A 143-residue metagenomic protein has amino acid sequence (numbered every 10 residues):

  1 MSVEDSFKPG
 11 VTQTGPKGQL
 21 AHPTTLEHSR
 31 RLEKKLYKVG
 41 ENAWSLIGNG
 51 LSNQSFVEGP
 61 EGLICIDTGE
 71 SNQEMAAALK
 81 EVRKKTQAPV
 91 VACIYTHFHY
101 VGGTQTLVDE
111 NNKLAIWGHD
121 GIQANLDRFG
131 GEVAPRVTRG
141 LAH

Functional and structural regions predicted by a protein language model:
M1-E33: N-terminal pre-domain segments of enzymes
H22, G59, E70-S71, G103 (+1 more regions): Alpha-helix initiation/capping motif
T24-E27, R31-K34, S45, Q54 (+2 more regions): Short, flexible coil/linker segments at or flanking structured domains
T25-H28, N49, T68, T138: Generic hydrophobic, helix-prone segments enriched in Leu/Val/Ile
E33-K84: Conserved beta-strand hairpin/beta-sheet module of binuclear metal-dependent hydrolase folds, prominently
K80-H143: Active-site HxH/HxHxD metal-binding segment of metal-dependent hydrolases
